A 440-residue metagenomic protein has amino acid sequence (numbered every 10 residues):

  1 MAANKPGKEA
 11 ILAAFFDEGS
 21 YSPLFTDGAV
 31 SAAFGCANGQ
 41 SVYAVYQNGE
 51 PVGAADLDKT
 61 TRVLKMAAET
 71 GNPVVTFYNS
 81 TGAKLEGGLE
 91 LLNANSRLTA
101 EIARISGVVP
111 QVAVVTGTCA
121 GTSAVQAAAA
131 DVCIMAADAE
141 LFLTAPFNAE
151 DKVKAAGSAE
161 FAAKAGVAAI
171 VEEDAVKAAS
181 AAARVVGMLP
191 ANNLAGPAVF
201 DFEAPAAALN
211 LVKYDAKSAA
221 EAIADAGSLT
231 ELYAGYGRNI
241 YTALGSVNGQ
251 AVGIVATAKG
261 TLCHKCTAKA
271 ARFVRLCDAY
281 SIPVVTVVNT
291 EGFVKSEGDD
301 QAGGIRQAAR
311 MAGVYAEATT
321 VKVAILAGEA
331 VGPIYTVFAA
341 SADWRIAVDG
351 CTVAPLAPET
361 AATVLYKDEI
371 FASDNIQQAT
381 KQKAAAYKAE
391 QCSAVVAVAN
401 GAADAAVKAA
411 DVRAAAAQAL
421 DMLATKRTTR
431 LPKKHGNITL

Functional and structural regions predicted by a protein language model:
M1-L440: Ligand-binding clefts of soluble mixed alpha/beta catalytic domains
